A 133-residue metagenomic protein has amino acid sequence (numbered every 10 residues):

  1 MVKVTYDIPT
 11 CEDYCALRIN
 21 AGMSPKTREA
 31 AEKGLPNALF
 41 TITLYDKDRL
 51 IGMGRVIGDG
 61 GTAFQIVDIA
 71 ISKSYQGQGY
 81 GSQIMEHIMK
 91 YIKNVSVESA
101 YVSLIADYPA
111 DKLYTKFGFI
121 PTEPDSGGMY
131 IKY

Functional and structural regions predicted by a protein language model:
M1-E29: Short amphipathic alpha-helix that is part of the acyltransferase structural core
K33-T43, E98-A100: A short helix-loop-beta-strand connector motif used in the catalytic cores of GNAT acetyltransferases and, in some
T43, R49-G58, T62-Q65, A70: Conserved beta-strand in the GNAT
G58-I66, Q76, E98, D125: A conserved beta-turn-beta hairpin within the catalytic core of GNAT-like acetyltransferases that forms part
Y75, G79-H87: Conserved acetyl-CoA pyrophosphate-binding loop and the N-cap/start of the following alpha-helix in GNAT-like
I92-A106: Conserved GNAT acetyl-CoA-binding A-motif
Y114: Conserved active-site tyrosine of GNAT-family acetyltransferases
F117-D125: Conserved acetyl-CoA-binding loop of GNAT-fold acetyltransferases
